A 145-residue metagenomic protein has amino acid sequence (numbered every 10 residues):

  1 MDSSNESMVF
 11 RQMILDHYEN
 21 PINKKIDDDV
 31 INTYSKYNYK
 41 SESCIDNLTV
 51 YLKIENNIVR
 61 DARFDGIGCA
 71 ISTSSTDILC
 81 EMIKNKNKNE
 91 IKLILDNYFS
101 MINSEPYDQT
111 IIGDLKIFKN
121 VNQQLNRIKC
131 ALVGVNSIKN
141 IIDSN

Functional and structural regions predicted by a protein language model:
M1-N145: Domain-level signature for proteins that mediate thiol-based redox and metal-cofactor handling
